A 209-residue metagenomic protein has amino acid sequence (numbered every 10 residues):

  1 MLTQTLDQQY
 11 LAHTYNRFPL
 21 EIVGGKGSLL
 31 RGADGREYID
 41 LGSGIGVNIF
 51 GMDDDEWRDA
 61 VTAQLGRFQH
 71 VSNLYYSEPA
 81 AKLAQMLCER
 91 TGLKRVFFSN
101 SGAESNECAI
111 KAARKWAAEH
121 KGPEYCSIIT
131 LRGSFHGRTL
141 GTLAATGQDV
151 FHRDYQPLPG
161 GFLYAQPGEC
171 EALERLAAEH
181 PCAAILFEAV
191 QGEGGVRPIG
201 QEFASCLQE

Functional and structural regions predicted by a protein language model:
M1-K26, L74: Active-site-adjacent loop/helix segments that line or gate small-molecule/cofactor pockets in enzymes
Q9, E37-P123: Glycine-rich loop-to-alpha-helix module at the N-terminal edge of alpha/beta enzyme cores
L20-D40: Active-site and channel-lining beta-strand-loop segments that bind or position nucleotide-derived/phosphorylated
D40-G42, A183-Q191: Short beta-strands and strand-loop turn motifs
V47-I49, G192-V196: Short, small-residue-enriched loops and turns at beta-alpha junctions that line or gate enzyme active sites
A84-F187: PLP-dependent aspartate aminotransferase-fold enzymes
R197-E209: Catalytic PLP-binding core of fold-type I/II PLP enzymes
